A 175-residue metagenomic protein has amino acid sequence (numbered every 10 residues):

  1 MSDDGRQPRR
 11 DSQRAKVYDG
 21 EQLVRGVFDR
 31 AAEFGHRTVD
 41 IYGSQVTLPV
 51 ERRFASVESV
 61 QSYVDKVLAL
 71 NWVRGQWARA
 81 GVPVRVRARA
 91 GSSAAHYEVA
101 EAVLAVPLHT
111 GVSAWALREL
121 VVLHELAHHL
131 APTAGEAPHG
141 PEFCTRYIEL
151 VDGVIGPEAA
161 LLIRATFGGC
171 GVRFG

Functional and structural regions predicted by a protein language model:
M1-L120, H129-G175: Active-site-proximal or metal-binding-adjacent scaffold patches in catalytic folds
E125: Walker B catalytic acidic pair
